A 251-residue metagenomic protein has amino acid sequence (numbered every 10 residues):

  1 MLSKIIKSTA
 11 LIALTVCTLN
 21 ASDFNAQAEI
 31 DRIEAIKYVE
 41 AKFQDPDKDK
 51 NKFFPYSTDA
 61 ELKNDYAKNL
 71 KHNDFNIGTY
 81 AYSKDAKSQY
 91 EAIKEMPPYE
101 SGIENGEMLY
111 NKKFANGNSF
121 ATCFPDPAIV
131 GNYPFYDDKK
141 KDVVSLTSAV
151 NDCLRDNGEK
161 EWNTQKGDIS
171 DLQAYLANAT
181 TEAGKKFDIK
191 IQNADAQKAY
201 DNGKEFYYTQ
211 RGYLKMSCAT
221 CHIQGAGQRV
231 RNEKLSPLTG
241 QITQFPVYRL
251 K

Functional and structural regions predicted by a protein language model:
M1-N20: Gram-negative bacterial Sec-dependent N-terminal signal peptides
I5, N76, K204: Residue-level detector of functional hotspots within protein domains
S22-P98, K112-D171, E182, T209-K251: Electron-transfer interface patches adjacent to heme c in soluble/periplasmic c-type cytochromes and di-/multiheme
S88-M108, G184-K204: Short, charged low-complexity linear segments at domain edges
L172-I189: A short mid-domain helix/strand-loop element embedded in enzyme catalytic domains that forms or borders the active-site
